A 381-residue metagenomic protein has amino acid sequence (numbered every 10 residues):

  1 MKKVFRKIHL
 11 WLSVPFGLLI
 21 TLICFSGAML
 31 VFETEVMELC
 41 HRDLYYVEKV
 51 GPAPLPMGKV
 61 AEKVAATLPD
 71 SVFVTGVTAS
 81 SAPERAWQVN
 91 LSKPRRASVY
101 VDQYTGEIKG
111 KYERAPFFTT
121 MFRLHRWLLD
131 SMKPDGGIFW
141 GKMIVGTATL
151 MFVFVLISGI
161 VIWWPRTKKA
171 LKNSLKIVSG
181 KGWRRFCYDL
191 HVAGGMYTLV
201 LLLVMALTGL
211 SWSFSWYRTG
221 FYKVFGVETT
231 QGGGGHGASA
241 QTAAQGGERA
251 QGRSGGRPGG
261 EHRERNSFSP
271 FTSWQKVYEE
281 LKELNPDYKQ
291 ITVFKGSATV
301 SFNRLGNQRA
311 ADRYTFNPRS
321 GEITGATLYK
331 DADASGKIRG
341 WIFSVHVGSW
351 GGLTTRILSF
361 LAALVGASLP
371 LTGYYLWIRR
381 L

Functional and structural regions predicted by a protein language model:
M1-L381: Conserved histidines in hydrophobic membrane contexts and catalytic metal-binding motifs
